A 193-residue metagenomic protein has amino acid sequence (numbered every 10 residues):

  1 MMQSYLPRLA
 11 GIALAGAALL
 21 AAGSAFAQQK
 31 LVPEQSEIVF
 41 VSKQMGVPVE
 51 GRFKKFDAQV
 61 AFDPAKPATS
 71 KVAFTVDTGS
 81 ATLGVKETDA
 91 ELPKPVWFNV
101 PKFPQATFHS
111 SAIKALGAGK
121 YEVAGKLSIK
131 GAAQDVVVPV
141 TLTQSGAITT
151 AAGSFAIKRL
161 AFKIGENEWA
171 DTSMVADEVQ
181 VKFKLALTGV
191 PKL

Functional and structural regions predicted by a protein language model:
M2-A13: Bacterial N-terminal signal peptides that target proteins for export
A13-A15, A25: Cleavable N-terminal signal peptides
A25-L193: Low-complexity, acidic/polar, glycine-enriched regions of mature
